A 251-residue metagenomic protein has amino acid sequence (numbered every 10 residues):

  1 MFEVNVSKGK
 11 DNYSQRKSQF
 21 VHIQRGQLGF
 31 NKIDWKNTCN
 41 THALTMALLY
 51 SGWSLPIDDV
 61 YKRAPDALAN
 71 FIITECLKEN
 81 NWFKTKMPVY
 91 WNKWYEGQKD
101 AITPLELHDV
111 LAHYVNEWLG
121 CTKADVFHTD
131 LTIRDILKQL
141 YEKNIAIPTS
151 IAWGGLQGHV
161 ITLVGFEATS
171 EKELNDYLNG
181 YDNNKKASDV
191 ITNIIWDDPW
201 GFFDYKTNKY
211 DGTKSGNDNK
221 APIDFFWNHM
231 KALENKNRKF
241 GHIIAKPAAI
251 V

Functional and structural regions predicted by a protein language model:
M1-D100: Active-site-adjacent structural segments surrounding the nucleophilic cysteine of cysteine proteases and isopeptidases
Q15, Q24-Q27, N116, A124-L131 (+1 more regions): Polar/charged side chains located within well-ordered beta-strands of beta-rich proteins
H42-M46, E106-V110, D135, G158 (+1 more regions): Extracytoplasmic/secreted proteins, especially bacterial periplasmic and envelope-associated proteins
M46-Y50, S54, Y114, Q139 (+1 more regions): Structured segments of extracytoplasmic/periplasmic soluble domains in secreted or envelope-associated proteins
A67-L140: Extracellular-facing segments of soluble proteins and assemblies that are Gly/Ser/Thr-biased and enriched in aromatics
V126-I195: Active-site-adjacent substructure of cysteine-protease-like catalytic cores
F166-V251: Noncatalytic regulatory segments and standalone regulatory/sensor domains
